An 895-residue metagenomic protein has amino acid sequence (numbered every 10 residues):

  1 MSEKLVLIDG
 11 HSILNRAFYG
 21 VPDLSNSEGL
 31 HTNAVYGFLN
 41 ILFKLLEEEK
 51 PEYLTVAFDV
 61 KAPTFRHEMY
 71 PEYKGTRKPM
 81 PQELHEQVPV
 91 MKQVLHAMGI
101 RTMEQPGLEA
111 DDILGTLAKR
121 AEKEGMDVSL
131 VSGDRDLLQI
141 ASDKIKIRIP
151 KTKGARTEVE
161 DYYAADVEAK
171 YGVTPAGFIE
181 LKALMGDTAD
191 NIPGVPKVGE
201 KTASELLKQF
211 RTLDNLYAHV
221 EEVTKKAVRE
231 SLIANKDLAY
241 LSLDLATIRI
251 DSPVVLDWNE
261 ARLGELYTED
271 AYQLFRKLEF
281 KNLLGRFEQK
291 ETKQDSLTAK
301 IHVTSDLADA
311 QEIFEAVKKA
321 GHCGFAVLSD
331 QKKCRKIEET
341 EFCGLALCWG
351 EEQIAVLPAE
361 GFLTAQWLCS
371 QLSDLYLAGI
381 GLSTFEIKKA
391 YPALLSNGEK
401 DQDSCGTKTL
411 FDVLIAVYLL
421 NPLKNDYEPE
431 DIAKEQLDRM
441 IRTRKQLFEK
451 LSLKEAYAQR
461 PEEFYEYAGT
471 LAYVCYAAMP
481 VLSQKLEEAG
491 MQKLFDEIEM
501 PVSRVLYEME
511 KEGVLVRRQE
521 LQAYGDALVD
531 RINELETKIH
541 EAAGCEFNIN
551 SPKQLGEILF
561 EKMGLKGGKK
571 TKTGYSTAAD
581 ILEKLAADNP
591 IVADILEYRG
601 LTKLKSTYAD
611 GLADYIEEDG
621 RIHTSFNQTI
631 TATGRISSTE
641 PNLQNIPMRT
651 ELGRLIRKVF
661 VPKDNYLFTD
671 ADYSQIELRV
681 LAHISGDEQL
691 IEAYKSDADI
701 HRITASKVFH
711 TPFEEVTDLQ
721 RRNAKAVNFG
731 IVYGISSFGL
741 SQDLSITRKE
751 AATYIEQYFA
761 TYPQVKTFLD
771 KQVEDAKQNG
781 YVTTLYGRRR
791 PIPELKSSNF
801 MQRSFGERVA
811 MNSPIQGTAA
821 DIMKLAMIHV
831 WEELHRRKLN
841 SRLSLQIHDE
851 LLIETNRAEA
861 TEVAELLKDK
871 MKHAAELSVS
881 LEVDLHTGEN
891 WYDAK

Functional and structural regions predicted by a protein language model:
M1-V131, R135-D161, L238-L241, T247-V255 (+1 more regions): Noncatalytic, basic helical substrate-engagement surface that gates or grips nucleic-acid strands
S2, K50-T55, I100, K123 (+7 more regions): Non-catalytic nucleic-acid-binding/docking modules located in mid-to-C-terminal regions of nucleic-acid enzymes
L14-G20, L138-D143, L345, K388-E399 (+4 more regions): Short active-site loop/helix that positions an aromatic residue
R101, G154-K182, K300-I301, E338-C343 (+3 more regions): Active-site-proximal helix-loop-helix substrate-binding element of RNase H-like nuclease domains
N235-A359, A378, L451-M648, L667 (+7 more regions): Conserved "right-hand" nucleotidyltransferase catalytic core of DNA-directed polymerases
A346-E351, L420, Y427-L447, Y467-G469 (+2 more regions): Function-dense linear segments that define catalytic or interfacial modules in macromolecule-processing proteins
K511, A609, H623-T624, Q628-T631 (+4 more regions): Conserved catalytic core of nucleic-acid polymerases
D530, E534-T537, E541-A593, A760-R808 (+3 more regions): C-terminal polymerase-core module
